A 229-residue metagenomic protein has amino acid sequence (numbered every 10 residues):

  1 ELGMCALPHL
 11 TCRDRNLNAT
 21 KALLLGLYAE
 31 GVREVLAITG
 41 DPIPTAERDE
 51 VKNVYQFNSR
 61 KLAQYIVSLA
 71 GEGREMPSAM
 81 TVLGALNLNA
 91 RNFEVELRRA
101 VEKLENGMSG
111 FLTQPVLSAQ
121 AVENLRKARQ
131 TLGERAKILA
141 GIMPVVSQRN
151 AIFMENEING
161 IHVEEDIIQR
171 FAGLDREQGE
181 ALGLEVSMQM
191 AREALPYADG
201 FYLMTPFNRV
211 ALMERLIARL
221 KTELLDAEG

Functional and structural regions predicted by a protein language model:
E1-G3, L24-V32, G71-P77, V101-L104 (+2 more regions): Acidic (Asp/Glu)-rich catalytic clusters
P8-I43: A generic, well-ordered mixed alpha/beta core segment in the N-terminal half of proteins
L10, L36-A37, S109-A119, A181 (+1 more regions): Catalytic beta/alpha-barrel core
R15-L23, P42-G73, F93-V95, P115-T131 (+1 more regions): Active-site-adjacent beta->alpha loops and helix N-cap segments on the catalytic face of soluble alpha/beta enzymes
L17-L24, N92-E102, G183-E193: Short, acidic/polar
L27, K103, G107, A140 (+1 more regions): Conserved, mostly hydrophobic/aromatic
V32, M108-S109, A198-D199: A structural motif
G40, N53-E75, A85-A90, L132-M190 (+3 more regions): Active-site pocket-lining/capping segments in soluble small-molecule metabolic enzymes
